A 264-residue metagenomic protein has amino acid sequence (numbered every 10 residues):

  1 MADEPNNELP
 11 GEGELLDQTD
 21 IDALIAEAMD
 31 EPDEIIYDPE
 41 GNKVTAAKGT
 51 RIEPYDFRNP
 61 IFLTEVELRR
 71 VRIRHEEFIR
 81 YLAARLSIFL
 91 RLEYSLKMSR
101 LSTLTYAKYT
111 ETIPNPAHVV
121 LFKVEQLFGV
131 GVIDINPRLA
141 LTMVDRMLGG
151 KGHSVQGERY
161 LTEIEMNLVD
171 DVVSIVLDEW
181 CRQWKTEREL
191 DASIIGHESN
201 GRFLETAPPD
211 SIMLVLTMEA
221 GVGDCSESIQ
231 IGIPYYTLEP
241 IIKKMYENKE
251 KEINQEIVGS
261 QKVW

Functional and structural regions predicted by a protein language model:
M1-W264: N-terminal auxiliary interaction/assembly segments of multi-subunit proteins
